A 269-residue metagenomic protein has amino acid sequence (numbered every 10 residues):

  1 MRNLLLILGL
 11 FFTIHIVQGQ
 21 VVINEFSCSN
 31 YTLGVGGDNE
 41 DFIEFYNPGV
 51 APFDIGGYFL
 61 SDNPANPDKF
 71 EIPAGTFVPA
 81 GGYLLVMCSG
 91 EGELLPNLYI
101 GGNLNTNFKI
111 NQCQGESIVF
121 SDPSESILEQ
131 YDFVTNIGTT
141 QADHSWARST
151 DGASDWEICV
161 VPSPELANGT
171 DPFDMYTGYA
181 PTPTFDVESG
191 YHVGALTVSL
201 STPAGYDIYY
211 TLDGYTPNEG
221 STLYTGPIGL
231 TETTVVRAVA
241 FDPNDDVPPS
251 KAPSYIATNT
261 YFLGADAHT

Functional and structural regions predicted by a protein language model:
M1-V21: Bacterial Sec-dependent N-terminal signal peptides
Q18-P203, P248-T269: Intrinsically disordered, low-complexity linkers and terminal tails enriched in Ser/Thr/Pro/Gly with interspersed basic
Q20, Y83, T197, D207-I208 (+2 more regions): Beta-sheet entry/capping signal
S61, D207-P217: Change to "...patches in solvent-exposed regions of secreted, membrane-anchored, or virion-exposed structural
C113-G115, T231-V235: Extracellular Ig-like/FN3 beta-sandwich strand-entry sites
T216-E232: Short, solvent-exposed S/T- and G/P-enriched segments that are highly enriched in secreted/extracellular and lumenal
